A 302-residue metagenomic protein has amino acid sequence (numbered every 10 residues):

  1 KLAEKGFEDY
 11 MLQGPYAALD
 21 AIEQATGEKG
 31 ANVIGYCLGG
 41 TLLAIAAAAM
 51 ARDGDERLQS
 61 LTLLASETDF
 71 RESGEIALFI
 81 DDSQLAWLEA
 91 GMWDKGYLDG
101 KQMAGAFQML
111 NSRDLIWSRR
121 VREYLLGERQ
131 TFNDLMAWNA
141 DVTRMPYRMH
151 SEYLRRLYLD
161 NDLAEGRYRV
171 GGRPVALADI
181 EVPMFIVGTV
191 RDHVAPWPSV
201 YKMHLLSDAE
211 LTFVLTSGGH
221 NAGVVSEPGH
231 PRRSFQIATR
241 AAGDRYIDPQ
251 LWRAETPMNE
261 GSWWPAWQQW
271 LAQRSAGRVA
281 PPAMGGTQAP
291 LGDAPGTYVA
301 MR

Functional and structural regions predicted by a protein language model:
E4-A25: Alpha/beta-hydrolase active-site loop
L19-L38: Alpha/beta-hydrolase fold nucleophile elbow
Q24, E28, L42, A46-H150 (+1 more regions): Alpha/beta-hydrolase-fold enzymes
V33-G35, L64, V187: Short beta-strand immediately N-terminal to the catalytic nucleophile in serine-hydrolase-like folds
N139-V175, V182-P183: Mobile cap/lid helix-loop segments that gate and shape the active-site cleft of serine hydrolases
L154, M203, S207-R245: Catalytic histidine neighborhood in serine/cysteine hydrolases with alpha/beta-hydrolase-type architecture
I180, I186-G188, D192: Short beta-strand/loop motif that positions the catalytic acidic residue of the alpha/beta-hydrolase fold
H193-S199: Conserved alpha/beta-hydrolase "acid-adjacent" motif
